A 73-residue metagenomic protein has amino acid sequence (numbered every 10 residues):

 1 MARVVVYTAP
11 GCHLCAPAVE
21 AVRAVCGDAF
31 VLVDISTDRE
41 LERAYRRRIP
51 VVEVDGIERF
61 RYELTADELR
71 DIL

Functional and structural regions predicted by a protein language model:
M1-V25, A29: Local sequence-structure signature of Cys/Sec-based thiol-disulfide redox active-site neighborhoods
Y7, V33, R61: Small/polar loops that bind or transfer phosphate-bearing groups
A21-G27, V52, L69-L73: Alpha-helix C-terminal capping segments
A29-R39: Thiol-based oxidoreductase modules, predominantly thioredoxin-like and allied folds used for disulfide exchange
R43-R48: Thiol/disulfide oxidoreductase modules built on the thioredoxin-like
P50-E58: A short, hydrophobic beta-strand/beta-hairpin element that forms part of a small beta-sheet core
I57-L73: Non-catalytic, surface beta->alpha helical segment in thiol-disulfide oxidoreductase systems
